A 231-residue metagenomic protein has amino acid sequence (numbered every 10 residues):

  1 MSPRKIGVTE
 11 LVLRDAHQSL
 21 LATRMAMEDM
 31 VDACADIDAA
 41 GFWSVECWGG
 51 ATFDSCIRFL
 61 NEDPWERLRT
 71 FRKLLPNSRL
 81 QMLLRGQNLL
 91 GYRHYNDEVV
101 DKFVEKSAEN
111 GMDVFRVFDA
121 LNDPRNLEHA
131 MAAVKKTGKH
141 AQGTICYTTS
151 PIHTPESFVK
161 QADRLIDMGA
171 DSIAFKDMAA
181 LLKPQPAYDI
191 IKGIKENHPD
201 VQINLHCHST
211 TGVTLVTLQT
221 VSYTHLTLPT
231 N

Functional and structural regions predicted by a protein language model:
M1, A33-D38, R67-L74, Q219-V221: Short amphipathic alpha-helices and their capping/turn segments at secondary-structure boundaries
S2-T23, P76-Y92, K136-T149: N-terminal small/glycine-rich loop or linker at the start of catalytic domains across soluble metabolic enzymes
V8-L11, V45-C47, L80-L84, F115-R116 (+3 more regions): Hydrophobic faces of well-ordered beta-strands that scaffold small-molecule active sites in alpha/beta enzyme cores
D32-W48, E109-N110: Catalytic domains of carbohydrate-active enzymes, especially glycoside hydrolases
T52-H129, C146-F158: Active-site beta->alpha loop and helix N-cap motifs at the rims of alpha/beta catalytic domains
K102-H198, Q202, V213: Hydrophobic, small-residue-rich alpha-helical packing segments that form membrane-like cores
K160, G212-Y223: Catalytic cores of alpha/beta
T224-T230: Conserved small/polar residues in nucleotide/adenosyl-binding loops
